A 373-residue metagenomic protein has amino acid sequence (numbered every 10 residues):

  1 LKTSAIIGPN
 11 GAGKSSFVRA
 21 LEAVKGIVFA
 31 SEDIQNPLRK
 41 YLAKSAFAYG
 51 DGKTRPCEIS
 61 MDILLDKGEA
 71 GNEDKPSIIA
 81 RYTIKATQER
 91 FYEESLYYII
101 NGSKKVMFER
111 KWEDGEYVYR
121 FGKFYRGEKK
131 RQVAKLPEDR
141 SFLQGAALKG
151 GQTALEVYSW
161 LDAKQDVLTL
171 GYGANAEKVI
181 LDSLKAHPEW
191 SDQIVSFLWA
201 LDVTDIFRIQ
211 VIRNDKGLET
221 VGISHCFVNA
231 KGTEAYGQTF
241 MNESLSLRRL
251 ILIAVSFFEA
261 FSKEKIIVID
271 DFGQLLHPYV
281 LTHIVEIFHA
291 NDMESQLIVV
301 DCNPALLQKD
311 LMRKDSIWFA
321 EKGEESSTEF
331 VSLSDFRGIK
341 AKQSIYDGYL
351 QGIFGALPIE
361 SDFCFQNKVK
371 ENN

Functional and structural regions predicted by a protein language model:
L1-A5, R19-Q88: Conserved P-loop NTP-binding catalytic core
S4-I7, R213-F258, S262, I266 (+1 more regions): Conserved ABC ATPase signature
N10: The conserved Walker
K14: Conserved lysine of the Walker
N72-Q210: Electropositive, glycine-dotted interaction segments that contact anionic polymers or phosphate-rich ligands
A174-N242, D362-N372: Extended helical coiled-coil dimerization/tether regions that scaffold and oligomerize large DNA-maintenance assemblies
K263, H283-N373: C-terminal lobe/lid and adjacent interdomain/linker elements of RecA-like ASCE P-loop ATPase modules
H277-T282: Short alpha-helix of the ABC ATPase nucleotide-binding domain corresponding to the H-loop/switch region
